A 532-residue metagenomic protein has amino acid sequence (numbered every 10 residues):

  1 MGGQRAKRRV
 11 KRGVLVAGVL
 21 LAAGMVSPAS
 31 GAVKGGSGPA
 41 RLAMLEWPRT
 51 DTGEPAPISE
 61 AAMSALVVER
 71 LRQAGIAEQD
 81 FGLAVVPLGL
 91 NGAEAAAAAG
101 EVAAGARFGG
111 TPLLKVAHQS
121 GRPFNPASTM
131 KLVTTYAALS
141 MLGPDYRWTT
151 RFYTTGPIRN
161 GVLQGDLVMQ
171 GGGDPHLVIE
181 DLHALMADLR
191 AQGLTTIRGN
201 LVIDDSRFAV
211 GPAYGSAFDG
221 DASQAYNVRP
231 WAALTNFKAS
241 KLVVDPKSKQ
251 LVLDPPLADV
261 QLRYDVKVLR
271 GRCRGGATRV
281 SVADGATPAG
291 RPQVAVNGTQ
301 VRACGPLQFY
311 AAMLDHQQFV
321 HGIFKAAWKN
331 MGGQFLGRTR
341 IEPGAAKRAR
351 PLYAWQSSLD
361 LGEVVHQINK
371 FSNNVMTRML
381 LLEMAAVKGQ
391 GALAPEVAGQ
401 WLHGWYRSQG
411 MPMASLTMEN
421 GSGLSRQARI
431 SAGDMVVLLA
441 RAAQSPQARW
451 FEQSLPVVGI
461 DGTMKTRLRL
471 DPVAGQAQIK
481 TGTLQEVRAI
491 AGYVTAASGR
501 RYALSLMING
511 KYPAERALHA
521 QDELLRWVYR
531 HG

Functional and structural regions predicted by a protein language model:
R5-L15: Bacterial N-terminal signal peptides that target proteins for export
V16-G24: Bacterial N-terminal signal peptides
G18, A29-S30: Cleavable N-terminal signal peptides
G31-A74, F124, S140-M413, R530-H531: Conserved serine DD-peptidase/penicillin-binding transpeptidase domain and beta-lactam-recognizing active-site
L71-H118, R340-I341: A short, well-structured edge-of-sheet supersecondary motif
K115-A117, V178, F371, L381-G532: Small-residue-rich helix-loop
A117-A137: Short active-site loop at a secondary-structure junction that contains or immediately precedes the catalytic residue(s)
K131-A138, L201, A233, F324 (+5 more regions): Residue-level preference for non-acidic, small/hydrophobic
